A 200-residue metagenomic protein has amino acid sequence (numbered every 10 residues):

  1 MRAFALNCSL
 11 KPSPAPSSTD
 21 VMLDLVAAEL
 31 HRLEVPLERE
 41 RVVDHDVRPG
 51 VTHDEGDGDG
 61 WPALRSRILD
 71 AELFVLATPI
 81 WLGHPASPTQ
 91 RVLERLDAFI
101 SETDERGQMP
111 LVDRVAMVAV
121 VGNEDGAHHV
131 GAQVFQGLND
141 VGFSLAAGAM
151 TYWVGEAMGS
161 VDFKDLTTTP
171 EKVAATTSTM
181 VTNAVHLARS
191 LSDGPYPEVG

Functional and structural regions predicted by a protein language model:
M1-R106, F163-G200: N-terminal beta1-alpha1-beta2 submodule of the flavodoxin-like/Rossmannoid cofactor-binding fold
S17, E105-E156, K172-A175: Short, glycine-/small-residue-rich phosphate/pyrophosphate-handling segment
A157-V161: Long, compositionally biased intrinsically disordered regions
